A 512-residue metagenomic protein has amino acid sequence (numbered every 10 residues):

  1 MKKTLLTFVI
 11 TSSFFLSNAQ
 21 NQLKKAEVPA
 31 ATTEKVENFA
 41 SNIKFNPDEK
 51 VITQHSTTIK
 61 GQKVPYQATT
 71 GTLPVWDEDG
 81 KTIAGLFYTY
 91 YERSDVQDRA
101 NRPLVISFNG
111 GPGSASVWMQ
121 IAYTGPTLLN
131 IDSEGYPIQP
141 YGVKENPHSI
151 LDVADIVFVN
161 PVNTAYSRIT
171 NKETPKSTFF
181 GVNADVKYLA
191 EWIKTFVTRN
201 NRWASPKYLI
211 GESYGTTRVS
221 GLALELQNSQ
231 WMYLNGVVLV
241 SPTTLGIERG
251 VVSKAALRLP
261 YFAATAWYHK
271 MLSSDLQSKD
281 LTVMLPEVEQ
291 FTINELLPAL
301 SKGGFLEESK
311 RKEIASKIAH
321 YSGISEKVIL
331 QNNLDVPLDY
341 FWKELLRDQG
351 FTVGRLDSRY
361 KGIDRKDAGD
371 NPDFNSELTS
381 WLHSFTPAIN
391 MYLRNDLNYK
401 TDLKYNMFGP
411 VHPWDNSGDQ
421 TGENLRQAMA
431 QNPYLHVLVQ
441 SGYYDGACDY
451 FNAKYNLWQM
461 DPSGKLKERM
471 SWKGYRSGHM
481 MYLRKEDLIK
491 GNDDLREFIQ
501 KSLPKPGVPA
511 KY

Functional and structural regions predicted by a protein language model:
L23-N38, G80-F180, W458: N-terminal cap/lid subdomain of alpha/beta-hydrolase-fold enzymes
G125-N130, A223, Q227-H320: A catalytic-pocket lid/entrance helix-loop region that shapes and gates access to the active site across common
K187-S205: Conserved acidic catalytic loop of the alpha/beta-hydrolase fold
R202-Y214: Alpha/beta-hydrolase fold nucleophile elbow
G211-L224: Glycine-rich nucleophile elbow surrounding the catalytic serine of serine-hydrolase chemistry
G303-C448: Alpha/beta-hydrolase fold catalytic core
L435, D449-Q459: Short alpha-helix in the alpha/beta-hydrolase fold that links the catalytic acid
R476-D487: Catalytic histidine-centered segment of alpha/beta-hydrolase-like enzymes
